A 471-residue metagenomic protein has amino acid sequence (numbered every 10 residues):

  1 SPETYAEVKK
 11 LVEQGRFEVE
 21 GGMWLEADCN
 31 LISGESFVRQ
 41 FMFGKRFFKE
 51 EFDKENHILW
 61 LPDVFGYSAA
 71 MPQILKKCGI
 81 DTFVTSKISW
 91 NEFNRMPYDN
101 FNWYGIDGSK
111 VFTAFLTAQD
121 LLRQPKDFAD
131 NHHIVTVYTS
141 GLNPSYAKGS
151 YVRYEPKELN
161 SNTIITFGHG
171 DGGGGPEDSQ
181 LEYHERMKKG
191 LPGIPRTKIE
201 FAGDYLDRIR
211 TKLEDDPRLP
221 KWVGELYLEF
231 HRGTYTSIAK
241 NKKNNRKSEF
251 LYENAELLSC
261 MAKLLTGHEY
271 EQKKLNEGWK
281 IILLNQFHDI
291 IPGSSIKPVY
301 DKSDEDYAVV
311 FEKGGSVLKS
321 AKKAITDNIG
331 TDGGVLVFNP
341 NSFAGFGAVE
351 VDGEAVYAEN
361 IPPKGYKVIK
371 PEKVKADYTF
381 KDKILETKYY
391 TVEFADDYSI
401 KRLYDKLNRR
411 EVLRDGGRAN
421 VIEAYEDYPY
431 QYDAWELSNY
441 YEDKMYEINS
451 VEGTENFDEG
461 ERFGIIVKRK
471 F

Functional and structural regions predicted by a protein language model:
S1-G334, I361, I400-G417, E423-Y428 (+1 more regions): Catalytic-domain carbohydrate-binding cleft regions of carbohydrate-active enzymes
N100, A348, K381-I384: Short, acidic/polar N-cap/turn motifs at the starts of alpha helices
S109, E354, K388-Y390: Well-ordered beta-strand scaffold positions
G333-G353: Surface-exposed beta-strand/loop patches in extracellular or lumenal glycoproteins
F343, G365, P371-I422: Beta-strand-rich N-terminal accessory domains
V356-N360: Beta-strand-rich interaction surfaces with strong enrichment in secreted/lumenal proteins
